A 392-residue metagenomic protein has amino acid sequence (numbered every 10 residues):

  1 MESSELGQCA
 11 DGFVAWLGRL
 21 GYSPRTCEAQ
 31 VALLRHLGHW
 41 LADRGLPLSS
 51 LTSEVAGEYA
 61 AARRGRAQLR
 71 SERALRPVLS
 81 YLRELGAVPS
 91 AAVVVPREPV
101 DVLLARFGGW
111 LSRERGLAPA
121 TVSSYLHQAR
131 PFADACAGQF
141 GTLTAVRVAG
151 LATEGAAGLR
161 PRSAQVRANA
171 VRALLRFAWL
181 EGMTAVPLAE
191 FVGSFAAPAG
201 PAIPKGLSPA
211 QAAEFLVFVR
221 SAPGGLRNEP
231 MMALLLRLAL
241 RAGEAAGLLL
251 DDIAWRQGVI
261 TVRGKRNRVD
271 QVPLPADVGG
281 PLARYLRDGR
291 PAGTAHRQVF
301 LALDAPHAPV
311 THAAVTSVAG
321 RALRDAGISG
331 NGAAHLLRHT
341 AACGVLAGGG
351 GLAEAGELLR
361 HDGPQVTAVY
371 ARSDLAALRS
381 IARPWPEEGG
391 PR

Functional and structural regions predicted by a protein language model:
M1-R392: Conserved catalytic core of the tyrosine transesterase superfamily
